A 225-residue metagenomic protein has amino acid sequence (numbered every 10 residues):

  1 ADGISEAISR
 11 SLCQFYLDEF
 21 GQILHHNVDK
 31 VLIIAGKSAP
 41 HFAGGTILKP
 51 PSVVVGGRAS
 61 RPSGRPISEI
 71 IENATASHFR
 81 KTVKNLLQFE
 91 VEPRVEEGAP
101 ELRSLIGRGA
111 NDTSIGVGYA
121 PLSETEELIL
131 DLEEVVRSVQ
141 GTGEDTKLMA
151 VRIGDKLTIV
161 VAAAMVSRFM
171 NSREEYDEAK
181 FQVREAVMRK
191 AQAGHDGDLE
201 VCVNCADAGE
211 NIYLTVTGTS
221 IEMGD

Functional and structural regions predicted by a protein language model:
A1, V31-A35, S52-S60, E92-R94 (+3 more regions): Short glycine-rich or small-residue beta-strand-to-loop segments that form or flank ligand, phosphate, metal/Fe-S
D2-E6, R10-Y16, F79, E134-S138: Alpha-helical support elements that line or immediately flank enzyme active sites and cofactor-binding pockets
I8, A208-D225: A glycine- and small/hydrophobic-rich beta-loop-beta segment that serves as a flexible "lid/hinge" or phosphate-binding
Q14, D18-Q88: Glycine-rich, N-terminal phosphate-binding loop and its surrounding beta-alpha-beta segment
K30-A35, G56-R58, R65, E185 (+3 more regions): Terminal domain-initiation and capping elements
G57-S63, M165-N171, S220-E222: A generic structural motif
N73-G209: Glycine-rich, mobile lid/loop segments that gate access to catalytic sites or pores
